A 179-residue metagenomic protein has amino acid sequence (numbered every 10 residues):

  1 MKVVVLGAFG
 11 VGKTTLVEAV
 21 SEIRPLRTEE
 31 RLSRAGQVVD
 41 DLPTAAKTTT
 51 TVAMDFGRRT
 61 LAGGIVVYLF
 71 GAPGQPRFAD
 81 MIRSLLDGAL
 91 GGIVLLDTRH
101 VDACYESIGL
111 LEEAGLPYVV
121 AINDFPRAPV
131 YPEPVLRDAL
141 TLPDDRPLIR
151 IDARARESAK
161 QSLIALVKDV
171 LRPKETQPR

Functional and structural regions predicted by a protein language model:
M1-T48, R58-Y68: Conserved G1/Walker A P-loop phosphate-binding module
V20, R24-R27, I93, G115 (+2 more regions): Conserved NTP-handling cores and scaffolds of large molecular machines
T48-R58, A62-L110: Switch II of P-loop NTPase G domains
L95-D145: Conserved C-terminal guanine-recognition region of P-loop GTPase G domains, centered on the G4
P126-R179: Canonical P-loop GTPase G-domain recognition
